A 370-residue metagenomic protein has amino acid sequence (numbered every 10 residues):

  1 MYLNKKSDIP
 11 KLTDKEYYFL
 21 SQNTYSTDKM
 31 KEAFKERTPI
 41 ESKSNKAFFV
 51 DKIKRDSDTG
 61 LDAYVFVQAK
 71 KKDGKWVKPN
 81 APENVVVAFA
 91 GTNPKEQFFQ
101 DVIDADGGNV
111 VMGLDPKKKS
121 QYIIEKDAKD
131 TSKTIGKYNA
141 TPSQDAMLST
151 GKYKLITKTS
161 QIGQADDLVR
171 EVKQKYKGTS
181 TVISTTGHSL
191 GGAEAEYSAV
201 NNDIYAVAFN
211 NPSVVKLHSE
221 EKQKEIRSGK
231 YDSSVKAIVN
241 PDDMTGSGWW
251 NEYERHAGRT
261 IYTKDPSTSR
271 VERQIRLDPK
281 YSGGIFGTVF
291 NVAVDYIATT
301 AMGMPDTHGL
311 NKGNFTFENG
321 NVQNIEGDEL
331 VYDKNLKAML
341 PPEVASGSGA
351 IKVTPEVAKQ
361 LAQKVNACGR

Functional and structural regions predicted by a protein language model:
M1-K5, V87, A367-R370: Non-Sec secretion/translocation targeting segments of pathogen effectors
M1-R37: N-terminal low-complexity, Ser/Thr- and acidic-residue-enriched intrinsically disordered segments
Y18, A63, V85, V235-K236: A broad, low-specificity signal marking well-ordered, structured residues that form hydrophobic/aromatic
S26-T185, N202-Y205, P212-K216, E220-E221: A conserved cap/lid and substrate-binding interface adjacent to the catalytic center of lipid-processing enzymes
A81-N84, Q174, V200-R370: Serine hydrolase/lipase
V169, A195-E196: Short amphipathic alpha-helical segments and helix-helix/interface helices
T186-G191, A195: Gly/Ala-rich beta-loop-alpha elbow adjacent to hydrolase catalytic centers
